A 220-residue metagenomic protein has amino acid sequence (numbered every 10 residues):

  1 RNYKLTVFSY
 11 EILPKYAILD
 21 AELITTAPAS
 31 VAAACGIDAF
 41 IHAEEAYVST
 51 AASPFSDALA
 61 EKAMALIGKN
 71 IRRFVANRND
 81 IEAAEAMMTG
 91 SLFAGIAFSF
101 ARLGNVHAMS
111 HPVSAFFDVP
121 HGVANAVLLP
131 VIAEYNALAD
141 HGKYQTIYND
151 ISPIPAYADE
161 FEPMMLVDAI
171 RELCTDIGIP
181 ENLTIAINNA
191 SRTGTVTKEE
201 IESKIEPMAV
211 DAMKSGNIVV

Functional and structural regions predicted by a protein language model:
N2-A101, R192-T197: Carboxylate- and glycine-rich phosphate/diphosphate-binding segment that chelates Mg2+/Mn2+
T25, A43-T50, F74, A94 (+5 more regions): Alpha-helix C-capping/helix-to-loop hinge sites
S49, S53, D80, A97-L103 (+4 more regions): Intrinsically disordered or highly flexible coil/loop and linker segments, enriched in small and charged/polar residues
A60, A84-M87, Y144, P163 (+1 more regions): Hydrophobic packing residues in well-ordered alpha-helices of helical domains and bundles
I67, I71, A94, I147 (+2 more regions): Hydrophobic alpha-helical packing residues
A101-R171: C-terminal catalytic subdomain
I154-V220: C-terminal charged capping/lid subdomain of soluble metabolic enzymes
